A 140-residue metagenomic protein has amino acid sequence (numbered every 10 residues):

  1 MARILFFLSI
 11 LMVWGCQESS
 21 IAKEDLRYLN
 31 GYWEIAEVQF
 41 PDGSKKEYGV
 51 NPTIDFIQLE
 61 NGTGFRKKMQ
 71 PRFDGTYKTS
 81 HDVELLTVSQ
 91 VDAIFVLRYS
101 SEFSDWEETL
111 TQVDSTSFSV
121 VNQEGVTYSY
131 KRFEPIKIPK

Functional and structural regions predicted by a protein language model:
M1-F7: Sec-dependent signal peptide recognition, specifically the positively charged N-region followed immediately by
M12-G15: C-terminal motif of bacterial Sec signal peptides marking the signal peptidase cleavage site
S19-E34: N-terminal helix-cap/turn-to-beta initiation motif at the start of protein domains
L29, F56-F65, Q90-I94, T111-F118 (+1 more regions): Short, solvent-exposed coil/turn segments at beta-strand boundaries
I35, G64-K68, I94-Y99, T116-N122 (+1 more regions): Short hydrophobic/aromatic-rich beta-strand segments that constitute the beta-sheet cores of beta-sandwich/beta-barrel
K46-Q90: N-terminal glycine/threonine-rich, aromatic-flanked beta-hairpin/loop signature
K78-T111: An anionic, turn-rich surface loop/hairpin at beta-sheet edges that serves as a generic interaction/coordination patch
V121-K140: Edge beta-strand at a domain terminus
